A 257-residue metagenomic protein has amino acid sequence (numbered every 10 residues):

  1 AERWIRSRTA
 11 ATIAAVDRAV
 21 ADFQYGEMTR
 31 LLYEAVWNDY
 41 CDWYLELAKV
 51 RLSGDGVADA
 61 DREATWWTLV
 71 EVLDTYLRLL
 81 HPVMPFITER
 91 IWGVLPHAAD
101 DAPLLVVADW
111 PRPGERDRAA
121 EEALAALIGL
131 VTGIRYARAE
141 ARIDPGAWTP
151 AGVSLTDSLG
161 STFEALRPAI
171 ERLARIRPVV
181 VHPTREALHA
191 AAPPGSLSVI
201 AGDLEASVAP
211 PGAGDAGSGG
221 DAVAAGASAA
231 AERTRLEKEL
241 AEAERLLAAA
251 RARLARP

Functional and structural regions predicted by a protein language model:
A1-D17, L45-G133: Acidic, turn-prone loop/beta-hairpin segments
A1-T12, T29-L52, L197-A201, A250-P257: Core structural elements
V20-E27: Short helix-adjacent coil turns
G26, D42, T88-E89, A102 (+2 more regions): Internal amphipathic alpha-helical segments of the cytochrome P450 catalytic fold
R30-E34, R51, A58-T65, A151-S158: Conserved short loop/turn motifs at secondary-structure junctions
V94-P257: C-terminal low-complexity, glycine/proline- and small-hydrophobic-enriched intrinsically disordered tails that act as
